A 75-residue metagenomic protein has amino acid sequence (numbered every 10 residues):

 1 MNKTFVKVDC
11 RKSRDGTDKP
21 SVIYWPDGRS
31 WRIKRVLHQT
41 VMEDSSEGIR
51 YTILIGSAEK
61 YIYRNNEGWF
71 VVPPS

Functional and structural regions predicted by a protein language model:
M1-S75: Cysteine-centric segments in proteins
